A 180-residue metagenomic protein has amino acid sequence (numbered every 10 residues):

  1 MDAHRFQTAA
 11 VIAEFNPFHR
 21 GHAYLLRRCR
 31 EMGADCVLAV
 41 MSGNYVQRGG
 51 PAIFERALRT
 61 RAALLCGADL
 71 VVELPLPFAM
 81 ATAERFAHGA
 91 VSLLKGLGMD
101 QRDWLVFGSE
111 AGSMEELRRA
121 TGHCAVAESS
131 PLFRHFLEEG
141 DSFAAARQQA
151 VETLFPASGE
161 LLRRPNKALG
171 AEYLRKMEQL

Functional and structural regions predicted by a protein language model:
M1-R56: N-terminal catalytic cores of NTP/NDP-binding nucleotidyl/phosphoryl-transfer enzymes
F6, A34, A68, M99-R102: Short, high-confidence coil segments that cap the C-terminus of an alpha-helix and link into the following beta-strand
I12-A13, V46-Q47, A63, P77-F78 (+1 more regions): Short, contiguous strand/loop micro-motifs
H19, A63, L174: Divalent metal-coordination and catalytic microenvironments
R28-M32, A62, C66, S92-G96: A generic secondary-structure signal
G50-R61, R85-H88: Glycine-rich loop at the start of a catalytic domain that most often binds anionic cofactors/ligands
T60-L76: A glycine-rich helix N-cap at a beta->alpha junction
E73-L180: Active-site cores that bind ATP or allylic diphosphates and position pyrophosphate for catalysis
